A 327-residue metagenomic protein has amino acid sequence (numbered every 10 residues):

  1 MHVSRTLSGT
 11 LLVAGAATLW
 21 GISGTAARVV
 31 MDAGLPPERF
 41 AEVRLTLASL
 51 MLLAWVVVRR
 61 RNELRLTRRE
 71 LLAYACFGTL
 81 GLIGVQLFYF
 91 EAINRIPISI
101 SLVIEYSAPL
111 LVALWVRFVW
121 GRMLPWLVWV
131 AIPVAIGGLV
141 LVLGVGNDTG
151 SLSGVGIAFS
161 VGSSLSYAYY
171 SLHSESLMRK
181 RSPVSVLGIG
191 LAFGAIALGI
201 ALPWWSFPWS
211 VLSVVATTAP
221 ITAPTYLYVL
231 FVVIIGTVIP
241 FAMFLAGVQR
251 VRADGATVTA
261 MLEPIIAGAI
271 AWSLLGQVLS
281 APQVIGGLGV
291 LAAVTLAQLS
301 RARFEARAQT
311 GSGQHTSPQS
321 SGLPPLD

Functional and structural regions predicted by a protein language model:
M1-V43, T149-S176, A197-I200, Q309 (+1 more regions): Glycine-/small-residue-enriched transmembrane alpha-helix faces in small-molecule transporters and effluxers
H2-V3, L11, L45, V145 (+3 more regions): C-terminal-most transmembrane helix of multi-pass membrane proteins
L7-L11, R39-W55, C76, W129-G137 (+2 more regions): Hydrophobic alpha-helical transmembrane segments of multi-pass integral membrane proteins, especially transporters
A17, V43, Q86, I100-S107 (+2 more regions): Helix-helix packing/entry segments at the starts of transmembrane helices
L19, G24, L53-S101, E105 (+2 more regions): Specific transmembrane alpha-helical segments of multi-pass solute transporters/efflux pumps, especially DMT/EamA
G21, T25, T46, L53 (+9 more regions): Hydrophobic/small/kink-forming positions within alpha-helical transmembrane segments of polytopic membrane proteins
V30, F40, R44, A92 (+10 more regions): Hydrophobic/aromatic residues within transmembrane alpha-helices of multi-pass small-molecule transporters
L52, W115, L124-G146, S164 (+2 more regions): Hydrophobic transmembrane alpha-helices of multi-pass small-molecule transport proteins
